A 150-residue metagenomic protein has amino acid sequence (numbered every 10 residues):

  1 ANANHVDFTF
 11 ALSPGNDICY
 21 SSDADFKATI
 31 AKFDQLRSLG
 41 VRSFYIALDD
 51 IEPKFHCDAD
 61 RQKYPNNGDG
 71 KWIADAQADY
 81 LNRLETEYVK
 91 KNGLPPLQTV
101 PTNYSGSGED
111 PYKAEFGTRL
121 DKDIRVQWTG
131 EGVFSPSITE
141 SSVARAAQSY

Functional and structural regions predicted by a protein language model:
A1-F10, A28, I73, E85: Aromatic-lined substrate-binding rim segments of carbohydrate-active enzymes
N2-S21, I51: Substrate-binding cleft and catalytic face of glycoside hydrolase catalytic domains, especially the flexible beta-alpha
F10-P14, G40, A47-D50, P101: Glycine-rich, histidine-containing beta strand-loop boundary motifs that form or position
D17, D25-K27, P65, D69: Generic alpha-helix detector with strongest preference for long hydrophobic helices that associate with membranes
Y20-A24, H56-D58: Short secondary-structure transition/capping segments
S22-A47, Q77-K91: An active-site-proximal structural segment forming one wall of the substrate-binding cleft that immediately precedes
R42, P53-H56, D60-Y150: Catalytic-core regions of glycoside hydrolase
